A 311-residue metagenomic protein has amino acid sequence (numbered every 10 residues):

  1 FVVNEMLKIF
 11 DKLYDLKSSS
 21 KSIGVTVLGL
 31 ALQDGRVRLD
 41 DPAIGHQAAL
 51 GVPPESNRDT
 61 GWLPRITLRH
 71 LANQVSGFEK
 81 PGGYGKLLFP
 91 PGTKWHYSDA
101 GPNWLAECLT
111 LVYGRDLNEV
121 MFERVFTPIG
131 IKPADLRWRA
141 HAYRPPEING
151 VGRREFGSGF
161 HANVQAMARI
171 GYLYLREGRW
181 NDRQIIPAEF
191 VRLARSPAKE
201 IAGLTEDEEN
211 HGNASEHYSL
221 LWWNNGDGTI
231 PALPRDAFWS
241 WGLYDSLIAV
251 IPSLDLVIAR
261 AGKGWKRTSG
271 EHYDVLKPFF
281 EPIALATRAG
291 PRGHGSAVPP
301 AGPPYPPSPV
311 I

Functional and structural regions predicted by a protein language model:
F1-K8, I248-A249, D255-A259: A short, well-structured edge-of-sheet supersecondary motif
I9-F10, K86-P91, G101-A106, N149-F156 (+1 more regions): Flexible glycine/proline-enriched surface loops and loop-helix/loop-strand junctions
F10, S18, Q33-S76, Y113-G157: Active-site helix/loop module of the DD-peptidase/beta-lactamase fold, centered on the serine-lysine SxxK catalytic
K12, T60, L88-Y97, R153-H161 (+2 more regions): Solvent-exposed loop and edge beta-strand segments that line ligand/cofactor-binding and catalytic clefts
Y14-D40, L105-L109, I170-Y174: Active-site SXXK
K132, L136-K199: Flexible, glycine-rich surface segments
P133, W138, R144-G152, S196-V257: Active-site Gly/Thr loop motif
T268-I311: Short, gly/Ser/Thr-rich active-site loops of penicillin-recognizing serine hydrolases
